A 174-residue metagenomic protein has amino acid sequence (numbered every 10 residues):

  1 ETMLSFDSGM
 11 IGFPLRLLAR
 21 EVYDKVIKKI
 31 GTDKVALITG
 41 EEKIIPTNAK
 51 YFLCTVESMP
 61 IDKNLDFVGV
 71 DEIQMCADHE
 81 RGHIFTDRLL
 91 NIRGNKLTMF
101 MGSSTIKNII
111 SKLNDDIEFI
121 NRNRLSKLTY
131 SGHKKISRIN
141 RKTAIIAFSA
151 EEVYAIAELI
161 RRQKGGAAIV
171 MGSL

Functional and structural regions predicted by a protein language model:
E1-S8, K25-I27, I136: Walker A/P-loop NTP-binding motif
L4-F13, I30-K34: Post-Walker A helix-loop "phosphate-sensing" segment adjacent to the P-loop in P-loop NTPases
D7-V22, T98-M101, R138-M171: Conserved strand-helix element at the start of the C-terminal RecA-like helicase core
S8, N48-Y51, N64-F67, I73 (+2 more regions): Loop/turn-to-beta-strand initiation segments
L18, S58-M59, Q74-C76: Residues immediately C-terminal
I27-N64: Inter-Walker segment of RecA-like/P-loop motor cores
I30-E41, I120, Q163-L174: Conserved RecA-like helicase motor-core motifs
F67-V70, Q74-K135: Post-DEXD/H (motif II) to motif III coupling segment of the RecA-like Helicase ATP-binding lobe
